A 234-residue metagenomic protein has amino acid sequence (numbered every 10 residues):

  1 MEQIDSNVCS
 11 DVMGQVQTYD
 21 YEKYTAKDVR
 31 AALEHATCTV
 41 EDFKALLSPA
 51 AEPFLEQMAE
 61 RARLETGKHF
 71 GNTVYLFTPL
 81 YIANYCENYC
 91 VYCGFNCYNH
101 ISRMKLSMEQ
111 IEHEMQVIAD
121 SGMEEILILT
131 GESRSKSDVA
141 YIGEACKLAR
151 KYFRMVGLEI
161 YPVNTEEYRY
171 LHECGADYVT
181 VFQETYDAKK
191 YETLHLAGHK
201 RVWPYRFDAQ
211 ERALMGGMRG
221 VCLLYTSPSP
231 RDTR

Functional and structural regions predicted by a protein language model:
M1-F77, N88: Flexible, acidic/Gly-rich N-terminal and inter-domain linker regions that tether and position cofactor-handling modules
Y21, A50, F54, M58 (+3 more regions): Catalytic cores of large soluble enzymes that bind and process phosphate-bearing ligands
A32, G220-V221, R234: Short, intrinsically disordered, charge-balanced linker/junction segments flanking boundaries in proteins
L46-P49, T78-Y81, T130-R134, L158-I160 (+1 more regions): Conserved short loop/turn motifs at secondary-structure junctions
K68-Q110: Canonical Radical SAM [4Fe-4S] cluster-binding loop centered on the CxxxCxxC motif and its immediate flanking residues
N99-V221: Conserved Radical SAM active-site core
Y225-R234: Single conserved hydrophobic/aromatic residue that forms the stacking wall/gate of nucleotide- or nucleobase-binding
